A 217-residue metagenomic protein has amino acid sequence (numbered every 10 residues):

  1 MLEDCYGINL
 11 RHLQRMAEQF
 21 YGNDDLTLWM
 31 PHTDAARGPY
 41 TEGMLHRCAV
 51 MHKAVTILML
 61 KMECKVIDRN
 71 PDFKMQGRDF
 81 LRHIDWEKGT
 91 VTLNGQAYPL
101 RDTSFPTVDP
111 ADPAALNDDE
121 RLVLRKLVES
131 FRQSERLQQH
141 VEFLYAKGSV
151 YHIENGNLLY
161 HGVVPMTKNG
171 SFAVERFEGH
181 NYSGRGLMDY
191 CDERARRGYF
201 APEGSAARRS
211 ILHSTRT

Functional and structural regions predicted by a protein language model:
M1-T217: Feature recognizes metal-dependent phosphohydrolase scaffolds
